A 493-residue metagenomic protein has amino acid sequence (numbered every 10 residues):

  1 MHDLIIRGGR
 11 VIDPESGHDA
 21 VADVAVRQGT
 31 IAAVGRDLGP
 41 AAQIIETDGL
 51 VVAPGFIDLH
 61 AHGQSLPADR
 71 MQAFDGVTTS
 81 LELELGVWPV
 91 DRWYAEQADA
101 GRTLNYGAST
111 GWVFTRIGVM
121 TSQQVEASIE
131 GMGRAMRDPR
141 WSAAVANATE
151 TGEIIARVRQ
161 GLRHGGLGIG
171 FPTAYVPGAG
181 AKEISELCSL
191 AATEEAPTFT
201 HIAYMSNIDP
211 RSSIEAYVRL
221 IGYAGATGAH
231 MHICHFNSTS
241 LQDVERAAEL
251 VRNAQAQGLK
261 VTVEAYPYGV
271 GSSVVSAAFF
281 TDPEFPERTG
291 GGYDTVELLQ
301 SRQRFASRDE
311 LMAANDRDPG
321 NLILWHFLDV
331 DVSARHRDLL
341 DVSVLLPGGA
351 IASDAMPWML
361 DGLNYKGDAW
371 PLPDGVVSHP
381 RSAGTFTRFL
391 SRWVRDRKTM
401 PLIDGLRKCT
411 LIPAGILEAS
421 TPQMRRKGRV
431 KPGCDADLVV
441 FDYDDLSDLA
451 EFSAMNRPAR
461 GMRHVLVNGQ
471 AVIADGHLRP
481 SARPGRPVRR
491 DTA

Functional and structural regions predicted by a protein language model:
M1-P54, D448: Histidine-rich, glycine-flanked metal-binding segment
G9, G29, G49, H60 (+11 more regions): Divalent metal-coordination and catalytic microenvironments
I12-D23, V330-S333, D396-R407, G415-N456: Acidic, glycine-enriched loop/beta-strand segments at the rims of small-molecule binding/catalytic pockets
T47-V52, P67-G170, L259: Divalent-metal coordination cores built from histidine and acidic residues
G55-H62: Metallo-beta-lactamase
H62-Q64, L85-G86, G111-V113, A174-V176 (+4 more regions): Active-site beta-loop-alpha junctions enriched in small/polar residues
V119, Q123-P177, I221-G225, H230 (+1 more regions): Active-site neighborhoods of metal-dependent hydrolases
D341-G349, D354, D361-P373, L438-P484: C-terminal cap of metal-dependent C-N hydrolases
